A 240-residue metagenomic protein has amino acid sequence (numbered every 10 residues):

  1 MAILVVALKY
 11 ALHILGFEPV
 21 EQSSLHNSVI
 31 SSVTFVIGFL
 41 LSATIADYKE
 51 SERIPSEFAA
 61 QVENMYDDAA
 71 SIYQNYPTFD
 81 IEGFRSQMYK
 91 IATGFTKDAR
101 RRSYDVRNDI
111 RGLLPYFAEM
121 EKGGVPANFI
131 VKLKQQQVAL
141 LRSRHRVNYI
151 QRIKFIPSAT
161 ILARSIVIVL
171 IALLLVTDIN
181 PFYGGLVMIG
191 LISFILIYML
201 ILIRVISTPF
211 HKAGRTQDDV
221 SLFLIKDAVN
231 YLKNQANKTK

Functional and structural regions predicted by a protein language model:
M1-L25, Y149-K240: Alpha-helical transmembrane anchor segments
G16-G38, D105-V106: Acidic, low-complexity proline/glycine-rich segments
F17-V20, A43, K132-R142, V220: Juxtamembrane loop-helix boundary motifs flanking transmembrane segments in multi-pass membrane proteins
P19, Y48-A60, F79: Juxtamembrane membrane-water interface segments immediately C-terminal to a transmembrane helix
V33-V36, A43, L191-Y198: Hydrophobic alpha-helical membrane-associated segments
F35-P55: Transmembrane signal-anchor/signal-peptide helices with a preference for the extracytoplasmic
E52-A69, F84-A99, V220-Q235: Alpha-helical membrane-embedding segments and immediately adjacent membrane-interface amphipathic helices
M65-P157: Structured inter-helical modules in multipass membrane proteins
